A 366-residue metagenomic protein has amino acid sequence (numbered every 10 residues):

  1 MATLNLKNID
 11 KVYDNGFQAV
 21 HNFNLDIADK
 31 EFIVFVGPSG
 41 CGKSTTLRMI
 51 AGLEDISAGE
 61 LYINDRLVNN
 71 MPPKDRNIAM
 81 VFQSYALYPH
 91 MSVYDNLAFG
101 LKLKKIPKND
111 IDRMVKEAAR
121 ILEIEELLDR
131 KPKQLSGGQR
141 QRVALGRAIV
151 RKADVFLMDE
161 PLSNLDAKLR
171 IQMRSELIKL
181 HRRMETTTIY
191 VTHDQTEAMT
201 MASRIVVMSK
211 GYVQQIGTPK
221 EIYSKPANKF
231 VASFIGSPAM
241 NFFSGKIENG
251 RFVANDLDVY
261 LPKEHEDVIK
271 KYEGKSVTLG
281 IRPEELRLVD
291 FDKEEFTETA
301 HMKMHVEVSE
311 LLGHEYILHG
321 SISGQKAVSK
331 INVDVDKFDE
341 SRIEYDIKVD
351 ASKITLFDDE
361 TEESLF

Functional and structural regions predicted by a protein language model:
N5, D26, Y62, K246 (+1 more regions): ABC ATPase nucleotide-binding domain
G16-Q18: Short coil-to-beta microelement around the adenine-binding A-loop and adjacent beta1/P-loop entry of ABC ATPase
V36-P38: The feature captures the beta-strand-to-loop junction immediately N-terminal to the Walker
A51: Helix-to-loop junction immediately C-terminal to a conserved catalytic motif
G59-L67: Conserved ABC transporter NBD signature motif
P73-F230: ABC ATPase nucleotide-binding domains
R251-F366: Non-catalytic connector elements of ABC transporters
